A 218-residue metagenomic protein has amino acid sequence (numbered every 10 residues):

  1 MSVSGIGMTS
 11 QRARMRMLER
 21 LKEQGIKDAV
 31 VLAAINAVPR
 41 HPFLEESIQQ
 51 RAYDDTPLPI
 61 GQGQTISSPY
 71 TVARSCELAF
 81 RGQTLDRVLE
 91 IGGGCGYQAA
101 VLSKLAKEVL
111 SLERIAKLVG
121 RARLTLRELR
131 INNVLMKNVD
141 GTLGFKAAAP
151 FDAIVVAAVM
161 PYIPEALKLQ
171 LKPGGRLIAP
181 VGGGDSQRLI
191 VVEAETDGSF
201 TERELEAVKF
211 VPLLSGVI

Functional and structural regions predicted by a protein language model:
M1-L89, Y97-V101, L105, L118-N132 (+1 more regions): Class I SAM-dependent transferase core
A79-F200: Conserved nucleotide-cofactor-binding alpha/beta core module
